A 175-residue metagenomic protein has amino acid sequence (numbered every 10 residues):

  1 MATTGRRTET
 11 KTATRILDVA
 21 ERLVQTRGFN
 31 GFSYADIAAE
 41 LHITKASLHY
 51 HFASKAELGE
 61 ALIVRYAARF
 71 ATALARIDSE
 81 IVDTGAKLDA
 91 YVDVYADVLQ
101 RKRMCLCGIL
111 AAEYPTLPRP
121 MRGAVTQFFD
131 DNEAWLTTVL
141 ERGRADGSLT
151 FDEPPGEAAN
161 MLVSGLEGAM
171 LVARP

Functional and structural regions predicted by a protein language model:
M1-K11: N-terminal intrinsically disordered/low-complexity leader segments
E9, L17, G59, I63 (+3 more regions): Amphipathic, non-transmembrane alpha-helical scaffold segments
R15, V19-E57, A61: Helix-turn-helix
V19, L23, V94, G165-A169: Amphipathic alpha-helical interface segments
A61, R65, T72-M104, P155-L162: Hydrophobic alpha-helical connector segments
K87, Q100-P120: Amphipathic alpha-helical segments used for helix-helix packing
C107, P120-D130, R144-P175: Hydrophobic/aromatic-rich alpha-helical bundle segments in the mid-to-C-terminal region
